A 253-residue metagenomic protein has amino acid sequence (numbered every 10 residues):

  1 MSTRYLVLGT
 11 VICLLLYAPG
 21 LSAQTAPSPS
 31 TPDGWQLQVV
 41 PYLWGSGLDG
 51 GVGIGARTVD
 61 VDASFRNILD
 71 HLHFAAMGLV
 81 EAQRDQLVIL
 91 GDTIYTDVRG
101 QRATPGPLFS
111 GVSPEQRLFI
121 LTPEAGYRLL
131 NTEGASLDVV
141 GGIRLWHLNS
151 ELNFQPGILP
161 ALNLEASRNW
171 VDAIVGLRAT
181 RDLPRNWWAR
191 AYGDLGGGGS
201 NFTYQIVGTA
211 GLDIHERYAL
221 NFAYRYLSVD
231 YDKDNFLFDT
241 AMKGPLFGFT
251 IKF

Functional and structural regions predicted by a protein language model:
A23-Y95, D182, G248, K252: Short glycine/proline- and aromatic-enriched beta-strand/turn motifs that initiate or cap beta-hairpins
W35-L37, F74-G78, F119-P123, V171-L177 (+4 more regions): Hydrophobic, lipid-facing positions within transmembrane beta-strands of outer-membrane proteins
Q38-Y42, L90-I94, V140-R144, R178 (+3 more regions): Transmembrane beta-strands of outer-membrane beta-barrel proteins
L48-H73, T93-I120, W146-W170, G198 (+1 more regions): Extracellular/periplasm-exposed beta-strand and loop segments of Gram-negative cell-envelope proteins, dominated by
A82-R84, Y127-L129, A179-R181, L195 (+2 more regions): Residue-level signature of outer-membrane beta-barrel architecture
Q86-I89, E133-A135, R185-A189, R217-L220: Repeated loop/turn-to-beta-strand initiation elements of outer-membrane beta-barrel proteins
W187-N201, Y226-L227: Transmembrane beta-strand segments that form the barrel wall of outer-membrane beta-barrel proteins
L212, A241-F253: Outer-membrane beta-barrel "beta-signal"
